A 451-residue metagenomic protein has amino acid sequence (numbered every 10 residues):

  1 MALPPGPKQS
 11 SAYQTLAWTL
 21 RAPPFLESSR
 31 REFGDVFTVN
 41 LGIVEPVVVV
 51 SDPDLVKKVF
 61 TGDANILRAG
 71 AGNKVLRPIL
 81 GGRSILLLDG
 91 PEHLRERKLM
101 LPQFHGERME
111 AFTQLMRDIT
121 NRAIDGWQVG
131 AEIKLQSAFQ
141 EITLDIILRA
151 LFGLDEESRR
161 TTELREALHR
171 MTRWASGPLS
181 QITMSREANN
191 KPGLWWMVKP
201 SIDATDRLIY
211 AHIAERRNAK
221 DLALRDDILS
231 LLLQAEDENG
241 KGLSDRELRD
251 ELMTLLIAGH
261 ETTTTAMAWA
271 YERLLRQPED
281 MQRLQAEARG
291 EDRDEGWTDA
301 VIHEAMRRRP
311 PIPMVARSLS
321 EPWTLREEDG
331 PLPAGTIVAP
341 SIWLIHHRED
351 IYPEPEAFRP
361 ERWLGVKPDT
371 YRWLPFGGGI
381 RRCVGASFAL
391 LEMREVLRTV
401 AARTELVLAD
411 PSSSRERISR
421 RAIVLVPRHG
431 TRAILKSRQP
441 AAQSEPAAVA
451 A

Functional and structural regions predicted by a protein language model:
M1-P4, R68-L76, E92, R108-T265: Cytochrome P450 heme-thiolate monooxygenase catalytic core
M1-R95, E110, Q114-R122, A204 (+3 more regions): N-terminal membrane-proximal hinge/A-helix region immediately C-terminal to the signal-anchor transmembrane segment
T15-G34, R207, D292-E328, E349: Conserved cytochrome P450 K-helix E-x-x-R motif and the immediately C-terminal K′/meander segment
R30-R31, T120, E166-R170, R289-R293 (+2 more regions): Cytochrome P450 proximal C-terminal region
K220-D226, R283-G296, R308-D329, I345 (+2 more regions): Cytochrome P450 fold signature focused on the C-terminal beta-domain
T262-M281, Q285-E287, S387-T404: Cytochrome P450 catalytic-core helices
P340-V366: Conserved cytochrome P450 K-helix/beta-meander segment immediately N-terminal to the heme-binding cysteine loop
